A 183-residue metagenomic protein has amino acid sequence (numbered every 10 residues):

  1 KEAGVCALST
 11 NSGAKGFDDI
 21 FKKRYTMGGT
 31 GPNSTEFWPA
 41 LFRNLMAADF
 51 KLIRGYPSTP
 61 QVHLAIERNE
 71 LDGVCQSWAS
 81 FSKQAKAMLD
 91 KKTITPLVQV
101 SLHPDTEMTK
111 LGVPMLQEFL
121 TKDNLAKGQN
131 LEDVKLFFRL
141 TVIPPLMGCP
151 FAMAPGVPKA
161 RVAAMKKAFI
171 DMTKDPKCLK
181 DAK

Functional and structural regions predicted by a protein language model:
E2-E70, A79: Bilobed "Venus flytrap"/periplasmic-binding protein-like clamshell domains and structurally analogous long
D19, L64-A65, A87, M115 (+1 more regions): Well-formed, non-transmembrane alpha-helical positions, independent of function
G31-P32, S58-T59, C75-S82, Q99-L102 (+1 more regions): Beta->alpha turn/N-cap motifs
E36-F37, L64, S82-K83, A163 (+1 more regions): Alpha-helical elements of the RecA-like P-loop NTPase motor core of helicases
D72-G73, P96: Short, Asp-centered acidic motifs that coordinate Mg2+ and/or phosphate in catalytic or ligand-binding sites
Q84-T173: C-terminal lobe and pocket-closing loops of periplasmic/extracytoplasmic Venus-flytrap solute-binding proteins
I170-K183: Periplasmic-binding protein-like
